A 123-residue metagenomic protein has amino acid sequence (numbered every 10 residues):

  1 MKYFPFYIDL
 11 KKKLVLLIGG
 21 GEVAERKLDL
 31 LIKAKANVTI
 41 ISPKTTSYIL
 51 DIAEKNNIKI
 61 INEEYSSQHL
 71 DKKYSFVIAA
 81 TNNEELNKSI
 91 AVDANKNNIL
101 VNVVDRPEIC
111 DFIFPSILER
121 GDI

Functional and structural regions predicted by a protein language model:
M1-A53: Hydrophobic, well-ordered beta-alpha structural blocks that scaffold small-molecule cofactor pockets
K2, Y7, K72, V101-C110 (+1 more regions): Glycine-rich phosphate/adenylate-binding loop
V38, I60, L100-V101: Hydrophobic beta-strand scaffold residues
A53, I58, I90-A94: A generic structural signal for well-ordered alpha-helical segments
N56-N57, K72-F76: Short acidic/histidine-rich motifs immediately flanking catalytic phosphotransfer sites in two-component signaling
E63-S67: Conserved SAM/SAH-binding loop
F76-T81, N87-F112: ADP-ribose/adenylate-binding Rossmann-like module
S116-I123: Short alpha-helices
